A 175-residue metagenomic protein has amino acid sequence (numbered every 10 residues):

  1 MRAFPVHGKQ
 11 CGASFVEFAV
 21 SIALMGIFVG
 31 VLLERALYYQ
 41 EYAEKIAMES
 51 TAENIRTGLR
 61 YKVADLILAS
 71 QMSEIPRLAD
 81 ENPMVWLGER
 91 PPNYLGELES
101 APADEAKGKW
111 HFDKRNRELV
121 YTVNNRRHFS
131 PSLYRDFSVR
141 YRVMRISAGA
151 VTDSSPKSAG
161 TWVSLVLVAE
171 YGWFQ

Functional and structural regions predicted by a protein language model:
R2-Q40: N-terminal single-pass transmembrane signal-anchor helix
E41-S70: Membrane-proximal N-terminal amphipathic helix
L59-L95: Short, glycine/small-hydrophobic-rich surface segments
P83-Q175: Intrinsically disordered, low-complexity regions enriched in Pro/Ser/Thr/Gly and acidic residues
